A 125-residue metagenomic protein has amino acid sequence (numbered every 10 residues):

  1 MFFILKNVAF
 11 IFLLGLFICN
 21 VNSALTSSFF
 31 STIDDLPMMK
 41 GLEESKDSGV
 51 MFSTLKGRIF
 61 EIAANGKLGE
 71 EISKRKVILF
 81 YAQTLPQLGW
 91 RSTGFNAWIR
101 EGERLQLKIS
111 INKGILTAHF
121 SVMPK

Functional and structural regions predicted by a protein language model:
M1-I11: Bacterial N-terminal signal peptides that target proteins for export
F2-I4, S23-K125: An acidic-aromatic pocket/loop used at catalytic or ligand-binding sites
I11-N20: Bacterial N-terminal signal peptides
